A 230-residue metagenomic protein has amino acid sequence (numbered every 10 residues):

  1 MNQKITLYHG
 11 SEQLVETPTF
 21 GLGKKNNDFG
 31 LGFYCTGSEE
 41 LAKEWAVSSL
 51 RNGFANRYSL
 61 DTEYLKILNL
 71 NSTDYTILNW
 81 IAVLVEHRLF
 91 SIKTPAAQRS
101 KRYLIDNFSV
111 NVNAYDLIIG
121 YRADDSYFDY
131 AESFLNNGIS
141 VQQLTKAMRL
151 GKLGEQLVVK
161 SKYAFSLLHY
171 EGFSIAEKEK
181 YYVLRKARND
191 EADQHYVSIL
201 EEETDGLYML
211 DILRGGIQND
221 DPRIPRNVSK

Functional and structural regions predicted by a protein language model:
M1-D28, N56, P222-K230: ADP-ribose/NAD+-binding catalytic cleft of ART/PARP-like enzymes
N2-Q3, S49-G53, T62-K230: Conserved NAD+-utilizing ADP-ribose enzyme module
E12-Q13, E39, T62-Y64: Short, flexible loop/turn elements at secondary-structure junctions
L14, T19, D28, G32 (+3 more regions): Residue-level preference for alpha-helix termini and adjacent loops
K24-S49: Extended catalytic/binding region for NAD+/ADP-ribose chemistry, centered on the ART fold
S59: Exposed, tryptophan/tyrosine-rich binding patches on extracellular proteins that engage cell-surface glycans
